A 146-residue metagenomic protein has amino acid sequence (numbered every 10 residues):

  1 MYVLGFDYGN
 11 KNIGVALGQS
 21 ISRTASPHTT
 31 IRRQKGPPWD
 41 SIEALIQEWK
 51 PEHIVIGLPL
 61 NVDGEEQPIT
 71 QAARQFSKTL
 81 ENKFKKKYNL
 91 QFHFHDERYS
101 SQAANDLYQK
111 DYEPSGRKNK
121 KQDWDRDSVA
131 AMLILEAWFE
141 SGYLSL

Functional and structural regions predicted by a protein language model:
M1-F6, N10-L146: Phosphate- and other anionic-substrate recognition elements at nucleic-acid/protein interfaces
